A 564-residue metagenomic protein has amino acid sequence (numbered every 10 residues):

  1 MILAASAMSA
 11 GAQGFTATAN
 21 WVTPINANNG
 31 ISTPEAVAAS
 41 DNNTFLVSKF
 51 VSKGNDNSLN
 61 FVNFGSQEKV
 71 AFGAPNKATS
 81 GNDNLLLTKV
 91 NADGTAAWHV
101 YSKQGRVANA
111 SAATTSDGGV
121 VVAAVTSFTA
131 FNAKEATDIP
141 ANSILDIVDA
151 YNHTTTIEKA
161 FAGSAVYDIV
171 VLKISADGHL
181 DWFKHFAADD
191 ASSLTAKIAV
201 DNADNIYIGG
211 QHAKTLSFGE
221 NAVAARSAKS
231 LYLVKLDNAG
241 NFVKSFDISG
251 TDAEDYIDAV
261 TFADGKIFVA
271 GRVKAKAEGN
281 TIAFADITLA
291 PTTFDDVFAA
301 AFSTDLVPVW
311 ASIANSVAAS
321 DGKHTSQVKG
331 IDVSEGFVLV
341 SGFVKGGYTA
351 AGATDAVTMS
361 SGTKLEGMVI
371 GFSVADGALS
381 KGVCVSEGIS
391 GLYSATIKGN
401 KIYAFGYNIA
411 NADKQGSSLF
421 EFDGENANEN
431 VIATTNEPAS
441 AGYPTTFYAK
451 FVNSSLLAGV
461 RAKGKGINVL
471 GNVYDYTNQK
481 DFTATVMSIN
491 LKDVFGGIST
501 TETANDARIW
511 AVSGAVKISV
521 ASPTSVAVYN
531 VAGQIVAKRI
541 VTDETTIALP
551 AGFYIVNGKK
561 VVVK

Functional and structural regions predicted by a protein language model:
M1-T16, A548: Bacterial Sec-dependent N-terminal signal peptides
A12-G497: A sequence-level/structural motif corresponding to short, flexible coil/turn segments enriched in small polar residues
S66-E68, A353, V512-A515, V541-D543: Ser/Thr- and Asn-enriched, surface-exposed coil loops between beta-strands
I489-A515, T524: Residue-level detector of functionally pivotal "anchor" positions at catalytic/ligand-binding pockets or at interdomain
F495-E502, V528, G533, Y554: Terminal processing/anchoring signals of secreted or surface-associated proteins and related intramolecular
S519-A527: A short beta-turn/strand-edge loop motif at beta-sheet boundaries
I535-G552: Glycine-centered tight-turn motifs at strand-turn-strand junctions
A551-K564: C-terminal tail/sorting-segment detector
